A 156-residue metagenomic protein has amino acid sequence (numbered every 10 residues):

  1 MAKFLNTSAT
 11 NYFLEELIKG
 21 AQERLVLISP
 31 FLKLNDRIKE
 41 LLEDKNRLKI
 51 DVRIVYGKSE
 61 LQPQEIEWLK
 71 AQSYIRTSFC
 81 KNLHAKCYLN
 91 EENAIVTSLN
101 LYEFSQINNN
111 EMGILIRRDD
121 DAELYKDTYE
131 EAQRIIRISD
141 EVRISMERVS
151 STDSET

Functional and structural regions predicted by a protein language model:
M1-T156: PLD/PLD-like phosphodiesterase catalytic module centered on the HKD motif
